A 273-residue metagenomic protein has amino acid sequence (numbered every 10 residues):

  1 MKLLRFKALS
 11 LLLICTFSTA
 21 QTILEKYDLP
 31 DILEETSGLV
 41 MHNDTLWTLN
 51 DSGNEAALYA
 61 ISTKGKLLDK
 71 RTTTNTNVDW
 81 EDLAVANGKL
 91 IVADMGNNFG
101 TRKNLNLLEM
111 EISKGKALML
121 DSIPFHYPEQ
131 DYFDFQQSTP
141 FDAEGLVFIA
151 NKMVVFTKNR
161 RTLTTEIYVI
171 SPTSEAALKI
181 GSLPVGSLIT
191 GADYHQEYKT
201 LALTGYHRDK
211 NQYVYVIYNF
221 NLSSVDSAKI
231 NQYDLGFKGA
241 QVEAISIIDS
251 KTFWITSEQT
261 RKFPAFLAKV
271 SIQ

Functional and structural regions predicted by a protein language model:
M1-L24: Bacterial Sec-dependent N-terminal signal peptides
Q21-Q273: Sequence/structural signature of beta-propeller domains
